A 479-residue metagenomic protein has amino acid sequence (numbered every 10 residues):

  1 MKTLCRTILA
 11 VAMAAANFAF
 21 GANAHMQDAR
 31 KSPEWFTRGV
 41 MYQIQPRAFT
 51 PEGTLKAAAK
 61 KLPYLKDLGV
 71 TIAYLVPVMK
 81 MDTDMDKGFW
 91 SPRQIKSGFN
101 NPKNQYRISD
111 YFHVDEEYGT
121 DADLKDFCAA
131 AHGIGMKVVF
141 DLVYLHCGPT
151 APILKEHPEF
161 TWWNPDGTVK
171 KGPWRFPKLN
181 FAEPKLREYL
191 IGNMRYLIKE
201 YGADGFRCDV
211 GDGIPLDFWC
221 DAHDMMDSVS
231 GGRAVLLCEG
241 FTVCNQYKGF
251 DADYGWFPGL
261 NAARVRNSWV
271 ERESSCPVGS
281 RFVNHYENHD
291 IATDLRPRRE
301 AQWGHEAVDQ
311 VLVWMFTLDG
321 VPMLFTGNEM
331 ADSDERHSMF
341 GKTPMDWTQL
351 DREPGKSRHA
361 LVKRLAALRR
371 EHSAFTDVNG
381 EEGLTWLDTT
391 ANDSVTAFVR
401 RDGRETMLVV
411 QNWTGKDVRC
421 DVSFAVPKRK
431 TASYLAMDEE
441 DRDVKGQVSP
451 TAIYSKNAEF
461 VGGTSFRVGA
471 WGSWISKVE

Functional and structural regions predicted by a protein language model:
K2-A10: Sec-dependent signal peptide recognition, specifically the positively charged N-region followed immediately by
L9-F20: Hydrophobic h-region of N-terminal signal peptides that target proteins for export in Gram-negative bacteria
H25, A29, R195, K199 (+11 more regions): Active-site-proximal helices and loops of the catalytic beta/alpha 8
M26-Y42, R47-T71, P77-Y201, D221-S228 (+1 more regions): Substrate-binding/active-site clefts of carbohydrate-active enzymes
Y74-T83, D141-A151, D209-P215, E239-V243 (+1 more regions): Short, solvent-exposed turn/loop segments enriched in Gly/Ser/Thr/Pro and often Arg
V278-Q302: Active-site clefts of carbohydrate-active enzymes
V410-T414: Asparagine-centered strand-capping/turn motif at beta-strand->loop junctions
E459-E479: C-terminal beta-strand-rich structural cap/linker in extracellular carbohydrate-active enzymes
